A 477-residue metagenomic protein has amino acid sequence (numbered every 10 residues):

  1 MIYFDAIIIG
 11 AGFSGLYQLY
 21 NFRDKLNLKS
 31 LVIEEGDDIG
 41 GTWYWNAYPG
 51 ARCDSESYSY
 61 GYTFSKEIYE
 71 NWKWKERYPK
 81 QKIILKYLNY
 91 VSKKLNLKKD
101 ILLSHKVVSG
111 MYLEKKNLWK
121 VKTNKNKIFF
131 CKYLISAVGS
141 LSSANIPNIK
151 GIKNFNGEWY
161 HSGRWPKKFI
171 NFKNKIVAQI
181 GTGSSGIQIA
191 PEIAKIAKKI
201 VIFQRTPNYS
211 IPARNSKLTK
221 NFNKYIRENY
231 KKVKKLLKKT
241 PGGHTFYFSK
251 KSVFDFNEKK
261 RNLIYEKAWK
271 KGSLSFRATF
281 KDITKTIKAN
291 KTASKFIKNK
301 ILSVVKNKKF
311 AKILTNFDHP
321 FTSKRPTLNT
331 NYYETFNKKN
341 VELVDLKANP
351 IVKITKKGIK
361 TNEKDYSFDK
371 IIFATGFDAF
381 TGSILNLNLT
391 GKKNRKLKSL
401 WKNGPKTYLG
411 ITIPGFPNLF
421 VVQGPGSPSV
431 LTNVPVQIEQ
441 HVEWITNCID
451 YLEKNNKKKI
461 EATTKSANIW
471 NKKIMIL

Functional and structural regions predicted by a protein language model:
I2-A6, A11, L19-I152, K168-F169 (+3 more regions): N-terminal FAD-binding dinucleotide-binding subdomain shared by FAD-dependent oxidases/monooxygenases
R164: Flexible, glycine/small-residue-enriched loop-and-beta-strand segment within the central core of proteins
F169-V177: Glycine-rich NAD(P)-binding loop of Rossmann-like domains
A190: Ligand/cofactor pocket segment of small-molecule handling proteins
